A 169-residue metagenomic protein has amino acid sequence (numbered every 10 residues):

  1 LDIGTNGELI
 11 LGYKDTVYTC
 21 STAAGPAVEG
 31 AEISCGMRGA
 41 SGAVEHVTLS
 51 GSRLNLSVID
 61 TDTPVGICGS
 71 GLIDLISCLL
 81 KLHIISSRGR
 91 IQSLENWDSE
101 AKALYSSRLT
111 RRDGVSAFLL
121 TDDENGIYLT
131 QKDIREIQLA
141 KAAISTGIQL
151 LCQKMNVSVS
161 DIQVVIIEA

Functional and structural regions predicted by a protein language model:
L1-D2, E8-A169: Helical "lid/coupling" subdomains associated with nucleotide-phosphate turnover
